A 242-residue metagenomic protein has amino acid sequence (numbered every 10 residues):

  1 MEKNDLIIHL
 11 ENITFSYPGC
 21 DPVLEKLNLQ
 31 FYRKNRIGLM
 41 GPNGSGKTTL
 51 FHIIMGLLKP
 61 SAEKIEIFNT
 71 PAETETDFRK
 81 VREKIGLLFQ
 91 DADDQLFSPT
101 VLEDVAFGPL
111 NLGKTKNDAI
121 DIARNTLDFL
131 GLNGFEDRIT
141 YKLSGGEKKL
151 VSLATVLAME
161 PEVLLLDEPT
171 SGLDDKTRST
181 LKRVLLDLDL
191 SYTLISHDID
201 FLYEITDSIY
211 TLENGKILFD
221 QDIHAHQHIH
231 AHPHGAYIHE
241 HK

Functional and structural regions predicted by a protein language model:
M40-P42: The feature captures the beta-strand-to-loop junction immediately N-terminal to the Walker
M55: Helix-to-loop junction immediately C-terminal to a conserved catalytic motif
E63-E73, V81: Conserved ABC transporter NBD signature motif
N117-F135: Conserved ABC ATPase "signature" region
I139-L143, E147: Conserved ABC ATPase signature
L164-D167: Catalytic Walker B motif of ABC-type/P-loop ATPase nucleotide-binding domains
S196-H197: H-loop/switch region of ABC-family ATPase nucleotide-binding domains
